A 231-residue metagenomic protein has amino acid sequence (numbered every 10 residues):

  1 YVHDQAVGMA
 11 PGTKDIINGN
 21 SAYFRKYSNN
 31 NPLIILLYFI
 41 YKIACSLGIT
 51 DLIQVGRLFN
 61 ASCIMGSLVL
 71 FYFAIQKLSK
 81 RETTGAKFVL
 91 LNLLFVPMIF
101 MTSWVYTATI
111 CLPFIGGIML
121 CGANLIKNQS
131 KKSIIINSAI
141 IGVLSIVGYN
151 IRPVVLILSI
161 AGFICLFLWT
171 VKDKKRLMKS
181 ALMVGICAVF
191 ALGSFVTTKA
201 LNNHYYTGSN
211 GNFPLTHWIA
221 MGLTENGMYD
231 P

Functional and structural regions predicted by a protein language model:
Y1-I16, I157, K179-P231: Juxtamembrane membrane-water interface segments immediately following transmembrane helices in multi-pass
Q5, P11, G19-T50, A61: Short hydrophobic/aromatic helix or loop-helix immediately within or flanking a transmembrane segment in polytopic
V55-S79, G117: Transmembrane-helix motifs of polytopic, lipid-linked glycan transferases
F71-L94: Transmembrane-helix signature of polytopic, membrane-embedded enzymes that assemble or transfer cell-envelope glycans
S79, I118-N137: Membrane-interface transmembrane helices that cradle and orient dolichyl/undecaprenyl
F100-C111: Short acidic/glycine- and proline-prone juxtamembrane loop motifs at membrane-interface regions of multi-pass membrane
I136-R152, F163-I164, V184-V189: Membrane-interface alpha helices of multi-pass inner-membrane proteins
P153-W169: Transmembrane-embedded, aromatic-rich helix segments that form part of the hydrophobic channel/pocket engaging
